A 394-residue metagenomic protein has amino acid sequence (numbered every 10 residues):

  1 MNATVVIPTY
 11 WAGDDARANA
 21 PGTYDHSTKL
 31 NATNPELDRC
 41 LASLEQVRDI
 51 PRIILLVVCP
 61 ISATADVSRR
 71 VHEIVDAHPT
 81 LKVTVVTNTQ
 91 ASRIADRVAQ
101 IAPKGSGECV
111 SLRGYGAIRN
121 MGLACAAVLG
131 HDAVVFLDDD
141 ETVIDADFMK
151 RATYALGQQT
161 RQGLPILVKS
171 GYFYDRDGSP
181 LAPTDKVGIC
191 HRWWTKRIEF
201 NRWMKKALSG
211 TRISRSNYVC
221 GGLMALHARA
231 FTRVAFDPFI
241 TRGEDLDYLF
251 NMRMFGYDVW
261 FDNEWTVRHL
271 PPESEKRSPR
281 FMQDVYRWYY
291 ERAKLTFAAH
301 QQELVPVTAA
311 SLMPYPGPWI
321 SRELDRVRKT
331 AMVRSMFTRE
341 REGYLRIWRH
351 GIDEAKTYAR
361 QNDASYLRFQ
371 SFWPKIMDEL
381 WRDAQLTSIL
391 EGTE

Functional and structural regions predicted by a protein language model:
M1-D49, I54-D66, G392: N-proximal low-complexity "stem/linker" segments adjacent to membrane-targeting elements
S68-C125, L129: Active-site-proximal specificity loops/subdomain of glycosyltransferases
H131-D145: Short beta-strand-to-loop acidic/aromatic patch adjacent to the donor-nucleotide binding site
I144-V168: Conserved donor-nucleotide/metal-binding helix-loop-beta segment in metal-dependent transferases, i.e., the alpha-helix
G163-V187: Short beta-strand-to-loop element that shapes/binds the nucleotide-sugar donor at the catalytic cleft/hinge
K205-A225: A recurrent flexible, glycine/aromatic-enriched loop bordering the glycosyltransferase active site that acts as
T241-Y248: Acidic donor-binding loop at a coil-to-helix junction in glycosyltransferase catalytic cores that engages
Q283-E394: Terminal low-complexity segments of carbohydrate-biosynthetic enzymes
